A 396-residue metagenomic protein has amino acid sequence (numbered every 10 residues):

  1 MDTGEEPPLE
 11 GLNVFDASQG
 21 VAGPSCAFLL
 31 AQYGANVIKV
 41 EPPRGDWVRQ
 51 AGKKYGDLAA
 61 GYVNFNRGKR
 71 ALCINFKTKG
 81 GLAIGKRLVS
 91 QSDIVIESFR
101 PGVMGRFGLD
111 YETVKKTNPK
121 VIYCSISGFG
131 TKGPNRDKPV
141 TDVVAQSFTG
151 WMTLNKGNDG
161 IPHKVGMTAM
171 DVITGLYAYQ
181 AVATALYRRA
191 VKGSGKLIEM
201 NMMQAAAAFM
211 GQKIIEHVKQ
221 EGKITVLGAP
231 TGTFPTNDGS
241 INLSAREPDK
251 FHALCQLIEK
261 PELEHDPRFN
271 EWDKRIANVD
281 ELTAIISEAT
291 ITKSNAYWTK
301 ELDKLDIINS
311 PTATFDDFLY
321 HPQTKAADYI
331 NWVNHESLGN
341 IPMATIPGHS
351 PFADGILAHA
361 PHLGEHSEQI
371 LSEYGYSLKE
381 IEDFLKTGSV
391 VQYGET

Functional and structural regions predicted by a protein language model:
M1-V191, H217-V218, H362, E368-T396: N-terminal helix-loop segment corresponding to the beta1-alpha1 unit of nucleotide/adenylate-binding folds
R44, G128-G130, M202-A207, D238-S240 (+2 more regions): Glycine-rich beta-alpha junction loops
R87, P230-L305, N309: Aromatic-enriched alpha-helical interface/lid elements that frame and gate functional surfaces
H163-I173, L197, T225-T231, S240-N242 (+2 more regions): A short glycine-threonine-serine/GTX helix/turn-capping micro-motif
A185-V218: Substrate-binding/catalytic subdomain of NAD(P)-dependent oxidoreductase enzymes
H265-A277, A313-Y320, E380-T396: Short linear loop/turn motifs
K304-L357: A glycine-rich dinucleotide-binding beta-alpha-beta segment and adjacent secondary-structure elements that constitute
I341-K379: C-terminal active-site "lid" helix and adjoining low-complexity regulatory extension at the edge of ATP-using catalytic
